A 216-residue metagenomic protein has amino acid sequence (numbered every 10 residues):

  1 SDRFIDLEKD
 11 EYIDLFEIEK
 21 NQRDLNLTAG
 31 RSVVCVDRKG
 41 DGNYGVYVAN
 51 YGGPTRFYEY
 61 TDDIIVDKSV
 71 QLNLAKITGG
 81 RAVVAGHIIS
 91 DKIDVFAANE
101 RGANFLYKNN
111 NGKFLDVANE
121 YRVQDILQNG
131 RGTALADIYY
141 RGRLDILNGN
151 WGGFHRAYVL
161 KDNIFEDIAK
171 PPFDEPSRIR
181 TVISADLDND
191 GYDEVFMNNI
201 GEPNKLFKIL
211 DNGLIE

Functional and structural regions predicted by a protein language model:
S1, G40-A49, S90-A98, Y140-G149 (+1 more regions): Acidic/hydrophobic-patterned starts of short beta strands in beta-sheet-rich repeat architectures
S1, Y51-G53, T61, E100-G102 (+5 more regions): Short loop/turn segments that connect beta-strands within the blades of beta-propeller domains, predominantly WD40
R3-T28, G45-Y47, Y58-T78, D94-F96 (+3 more regions): Blade-edge motifs of beta-propeller repeat domains
I18, K39-G40, G52-P54, I89-S90 (+2 more regions): Short acidic/polar capping segments at secondary-structure boundaries
A29, G53, G79-R81, G102 (+4 more regions): Beta-rich catalytic cores
G30-G40, G80-I93, G130-Y140, L144 (+2 more regions): Beta-propeller blade termini
V34-V36, V48-N50, F57-Y60, A97-A98 (+4 more regions): Residue-level detection of beta-strand scaffold positions
